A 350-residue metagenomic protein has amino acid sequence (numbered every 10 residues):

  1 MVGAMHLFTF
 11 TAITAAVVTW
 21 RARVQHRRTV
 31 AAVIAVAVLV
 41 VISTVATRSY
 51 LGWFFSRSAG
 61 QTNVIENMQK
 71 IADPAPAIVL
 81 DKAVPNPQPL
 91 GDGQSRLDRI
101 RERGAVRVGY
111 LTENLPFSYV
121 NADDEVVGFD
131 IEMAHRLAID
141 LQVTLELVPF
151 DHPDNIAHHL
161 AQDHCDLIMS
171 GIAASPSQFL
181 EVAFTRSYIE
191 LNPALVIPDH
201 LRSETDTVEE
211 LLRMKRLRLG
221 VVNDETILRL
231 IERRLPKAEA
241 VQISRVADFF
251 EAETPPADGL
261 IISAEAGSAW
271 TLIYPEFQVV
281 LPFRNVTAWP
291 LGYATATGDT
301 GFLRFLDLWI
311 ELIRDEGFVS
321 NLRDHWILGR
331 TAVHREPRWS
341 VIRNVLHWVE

Functional and structural regions predicted by a protein language model:
M1-E146, D315, S320-E350: N-terminal hydrophobic or amphipathic helices and topogenic motifs
R107-P116, D124-D140, A194-D248, E265-A266 (+2 more regions): Bilobed "Venus flytrap"/periplasmic-binding protein-like clamshell domains and structurally analogous long
G109-L115, P149-P153, H164-S175, D224-E225 (+3 more regions): Beta->alpha turn/N-cap motifs
I131, H135, I139, T144-R213 (+2 more regions): Acidic, polar ligand-binding/catalytic clefts
L137, L160-A161, L211, F250-P256 (+2 more regions): Hydrophobic residues within well-ordered alpha-helices
E146-H158, E239-A252: Short helix-initiation/N-cap motifs at beta->coil->alpha
Y188-R202, A264, S268-E311, L328-E350: Periplasmic-binding protein-like
